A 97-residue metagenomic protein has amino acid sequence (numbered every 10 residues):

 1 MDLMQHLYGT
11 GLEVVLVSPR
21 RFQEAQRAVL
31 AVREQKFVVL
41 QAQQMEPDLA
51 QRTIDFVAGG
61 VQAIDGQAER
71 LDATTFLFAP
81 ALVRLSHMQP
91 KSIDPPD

Functional and structural regions predicted by a protein language model:
M1-E46, Q51, D55-D97: Positively charged, small/polar-rich N-terminal and surface patches that mediate targeting and assembly and bind
